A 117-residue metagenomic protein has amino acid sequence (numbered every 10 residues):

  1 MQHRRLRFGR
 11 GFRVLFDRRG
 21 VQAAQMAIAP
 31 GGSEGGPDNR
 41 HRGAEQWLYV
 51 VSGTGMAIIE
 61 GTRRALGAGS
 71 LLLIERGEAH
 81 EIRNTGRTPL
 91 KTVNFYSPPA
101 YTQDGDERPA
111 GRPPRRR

Functional and structural regions predicted by a protein language model:
Q2-D38, E45: A short glycine-rich, His/Asp/Glu-containing loop-to-beta-strand
H3, Q22, R83-R117: Double-stranded beta-helix
R19, G43, T62, E78-A79 (+1 more regions): A generic "binding-loop/recognition-motif" signal
A27-A29, R40-A57, F95: Short, conserved beta-strand element in jelly-roll/cupin
G36-P37, A57-I58, I74, H80-G86: Short beta-strand His + acidic residue motifs that chelate non-heme Fe in jelly-roll/DSBH and cupin folds
T62-R76: Short acidic-glycine-tyrosine-enriched beta hairpin
G77-E78, S97: Short, surface-exposed secondary-structure boundary micro-motifs
